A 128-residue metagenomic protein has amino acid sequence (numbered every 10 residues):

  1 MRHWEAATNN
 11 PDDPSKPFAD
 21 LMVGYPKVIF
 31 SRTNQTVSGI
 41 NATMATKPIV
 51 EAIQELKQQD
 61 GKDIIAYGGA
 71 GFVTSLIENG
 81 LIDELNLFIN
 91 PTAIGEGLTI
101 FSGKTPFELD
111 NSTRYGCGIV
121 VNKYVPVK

Functional and structural regions predicted by a protein language model:
M1-K128: Enzymes that bind and transform nitrogen-containing heteroaromatic metabolites
